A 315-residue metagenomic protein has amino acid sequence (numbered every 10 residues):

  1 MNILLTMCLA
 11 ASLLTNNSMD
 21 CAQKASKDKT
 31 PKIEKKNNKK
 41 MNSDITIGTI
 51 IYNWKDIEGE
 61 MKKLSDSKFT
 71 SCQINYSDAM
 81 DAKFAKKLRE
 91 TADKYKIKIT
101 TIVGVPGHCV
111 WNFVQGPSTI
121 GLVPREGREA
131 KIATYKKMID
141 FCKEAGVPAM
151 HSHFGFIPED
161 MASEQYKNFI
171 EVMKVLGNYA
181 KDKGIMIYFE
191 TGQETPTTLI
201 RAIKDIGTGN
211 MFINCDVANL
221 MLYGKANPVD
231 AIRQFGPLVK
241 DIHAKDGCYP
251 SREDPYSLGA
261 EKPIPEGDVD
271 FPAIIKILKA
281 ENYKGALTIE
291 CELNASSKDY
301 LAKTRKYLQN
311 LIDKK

Functional and structural regions predicted by a protein language model:
L5-L13: Hydrophobic helical h-region of N-terminal Sec-dependent signal peptides in bacterial secretory/periplasmic proteins
L14-T30: Signal peptide processing junction and immediate N-terminal pro/mature segment of secreted/exported proteins
M41-I47, K68-T70, D93-T100, G146-P148 (+4 more regions): Short, well-ordered coil/turn segments that N-cap beta-strands
I50-E58, N75-K87, V110, I157-M161 (+4 more regions): Acidic-and-aromatic substrate-binding clefts and catalytic sites of carbohydrate-active enzymes
K55-E58, F113-F212: Active-site acidic/histidine proton-transfer and metal-coordination neighborhood in alpha/beta enzyme cores
D56-D78, A145-G146: Catalytic domains of carbohydrate-active enzymes, especially glycoside hydrolases
L64, C72, A92, C142 (+6 more regions): Conserved, mostly hydrophobic/aromatic
S71-C72, I102, I170-D268: Acidic/histidine-rich catalytic cores of soluble enzymes
